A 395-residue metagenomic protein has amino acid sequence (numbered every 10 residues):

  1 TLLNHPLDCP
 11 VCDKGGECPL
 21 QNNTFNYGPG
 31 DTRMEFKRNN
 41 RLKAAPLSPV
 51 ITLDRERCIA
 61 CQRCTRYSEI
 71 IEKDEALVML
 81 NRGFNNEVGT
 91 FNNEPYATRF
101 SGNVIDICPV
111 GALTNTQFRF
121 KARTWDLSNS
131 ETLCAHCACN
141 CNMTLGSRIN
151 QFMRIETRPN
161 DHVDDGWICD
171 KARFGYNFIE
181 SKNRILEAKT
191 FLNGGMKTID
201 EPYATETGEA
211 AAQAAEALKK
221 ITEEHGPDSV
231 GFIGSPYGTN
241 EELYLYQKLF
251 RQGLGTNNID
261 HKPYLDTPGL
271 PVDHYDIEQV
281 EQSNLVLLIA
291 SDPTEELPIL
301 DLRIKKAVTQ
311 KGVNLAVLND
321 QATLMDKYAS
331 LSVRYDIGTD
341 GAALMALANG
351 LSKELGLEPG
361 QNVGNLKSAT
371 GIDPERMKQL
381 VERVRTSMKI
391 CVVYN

Functional and structural regions predicted by a protein language model:
T1, L20-E56, R66, I71-V110 (+2 more regions): Ferredoxin-type iron-sulfur electron-transfer modules in oxidoreductases and energy-metabolism complexes
L2-C18: Hydrophobic alpha-helical hairpins/lids featuring a short glycine-rich hinge
L2-P6, D54-R55, C61, T65-R66 (+6 more regions): Catalytic alpha/large subunits of respiratory electron-transfer oxidoreductases, centered on bis-MGD molybdoenzymes
E17-Q21, N177-F178: Extracellular/mature segments of secreted proteins
